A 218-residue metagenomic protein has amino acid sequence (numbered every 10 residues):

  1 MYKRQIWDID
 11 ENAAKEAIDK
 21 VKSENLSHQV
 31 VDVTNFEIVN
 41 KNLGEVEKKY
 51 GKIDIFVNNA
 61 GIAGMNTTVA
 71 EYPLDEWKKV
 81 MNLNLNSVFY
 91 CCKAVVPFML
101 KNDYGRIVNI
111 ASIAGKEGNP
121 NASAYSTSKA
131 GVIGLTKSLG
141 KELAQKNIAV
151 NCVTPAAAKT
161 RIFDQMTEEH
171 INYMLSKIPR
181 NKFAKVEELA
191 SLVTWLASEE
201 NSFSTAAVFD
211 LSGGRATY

Functional and structural regions predicted by a protein language model:
E11-N12, V30-N42, L74, E187: The beta1-alpha1 cofactor-binding region of Rossmann-like NAD(H)/NADP(H)-dependent oxidoreductases
A63-N66, E117, T194, T205-Y218: Short C-terminal tail/terminal secondary-structure segment of NAD(P)H-dependent dehydrogenase/reductase domains
T67-V69, E76-K78, F163, M174: Substrate-binding pocket helix/loop in short-chain dehydrogenase/reductase
A70-F89, Y104, V108, V132 (+1 more regions): Catalytic Tyr-X3-Lys loop
C92, S128, T136: Active-site helix of classical SDR
P97, K141-Q145, S202: Alpha-helical segment proximal to the catalytic Tyr-Lys
S112: Residue(s) in the substrate-gating loop at a strand-loop-helix junction that position the organic substrate next
I178-L189, E200: A conserved structural motif in NAD(P)-dependent oxidoreductases
